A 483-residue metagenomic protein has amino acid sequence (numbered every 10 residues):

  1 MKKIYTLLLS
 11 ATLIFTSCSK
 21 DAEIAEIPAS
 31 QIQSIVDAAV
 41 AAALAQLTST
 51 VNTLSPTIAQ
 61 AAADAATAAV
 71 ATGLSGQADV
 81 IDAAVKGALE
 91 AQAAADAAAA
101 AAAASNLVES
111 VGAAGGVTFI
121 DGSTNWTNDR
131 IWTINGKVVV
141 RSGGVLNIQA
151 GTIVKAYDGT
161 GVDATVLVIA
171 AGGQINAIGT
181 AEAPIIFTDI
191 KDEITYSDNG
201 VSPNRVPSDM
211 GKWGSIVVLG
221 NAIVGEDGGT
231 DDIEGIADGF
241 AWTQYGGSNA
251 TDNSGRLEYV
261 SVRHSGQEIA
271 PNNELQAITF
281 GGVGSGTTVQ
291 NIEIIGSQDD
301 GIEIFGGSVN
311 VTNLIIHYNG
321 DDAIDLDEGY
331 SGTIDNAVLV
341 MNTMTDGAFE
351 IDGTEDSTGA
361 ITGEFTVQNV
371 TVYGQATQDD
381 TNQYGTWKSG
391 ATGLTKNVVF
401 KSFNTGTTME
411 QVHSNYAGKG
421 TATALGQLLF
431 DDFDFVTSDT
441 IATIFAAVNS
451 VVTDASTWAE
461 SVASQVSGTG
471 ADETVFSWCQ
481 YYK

Functional and structural regions predicted by a protein language model:
Y5, A11-V111: Bacterial Sec-dependent N-terminal signal peptides
A101-L146, Y157-G172, P184, T188-E293 (+3 more regions): Extracellular beta-rich repeat passengers
I153: Catalytic metal-binding/acid-base residues of hydrolase active sites
I178: Conserved H-D interstitial segment of serine endopeptidase catalytic domains
